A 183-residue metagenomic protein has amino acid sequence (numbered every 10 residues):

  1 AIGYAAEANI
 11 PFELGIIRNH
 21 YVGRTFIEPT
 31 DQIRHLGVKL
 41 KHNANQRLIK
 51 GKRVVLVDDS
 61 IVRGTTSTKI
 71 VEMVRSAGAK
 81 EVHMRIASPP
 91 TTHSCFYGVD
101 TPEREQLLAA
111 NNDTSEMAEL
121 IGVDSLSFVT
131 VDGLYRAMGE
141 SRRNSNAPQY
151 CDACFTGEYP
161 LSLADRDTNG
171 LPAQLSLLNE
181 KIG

Functional and structural regions predicted by a protein language model:
A1-G183: PRPP-associated nucleotide enzymes
